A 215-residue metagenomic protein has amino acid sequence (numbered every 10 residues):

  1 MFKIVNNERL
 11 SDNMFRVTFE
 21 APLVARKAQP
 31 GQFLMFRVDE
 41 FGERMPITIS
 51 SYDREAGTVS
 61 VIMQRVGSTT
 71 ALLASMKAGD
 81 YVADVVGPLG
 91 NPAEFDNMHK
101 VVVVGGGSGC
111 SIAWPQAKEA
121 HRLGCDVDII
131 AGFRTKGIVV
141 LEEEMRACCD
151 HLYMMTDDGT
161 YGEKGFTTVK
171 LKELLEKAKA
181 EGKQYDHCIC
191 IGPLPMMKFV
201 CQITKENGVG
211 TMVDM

Functional and structural regions predicted by a protein language model:
M1-A78: Ferredoxin-reductase
S68-M215: FNR/FR-type flavoprotein reductase catalytic core
